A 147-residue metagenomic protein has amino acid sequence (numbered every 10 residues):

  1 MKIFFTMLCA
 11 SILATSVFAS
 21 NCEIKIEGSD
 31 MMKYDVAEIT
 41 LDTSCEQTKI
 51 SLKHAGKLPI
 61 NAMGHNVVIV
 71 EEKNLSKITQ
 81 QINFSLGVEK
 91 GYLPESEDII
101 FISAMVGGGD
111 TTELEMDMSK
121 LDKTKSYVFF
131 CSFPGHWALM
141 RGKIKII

Functional and structural regions predicted by a protein language model:
M1-F5: Positively charged n-region of N-terminal signal peptides that target proteins for export
T15-A19: Sec/Tat signal peptide C-region and signal peptidase I cleavage site
S20, D42-E46, K73-N74, G108 (+2 more regions): A short, structured loop/turn motif at beta-sheet edges
S20-S29, V70-Y92, P134-I147: Extracytoplasmic/periplasmic copper-protein system
N21-Q47, L58: N-terminal edge beta-strand
K33, G87-F101: Short beta-strand and strand-turn-strand segments in soluble, beta-rich domains
K53, L58-I60, F101-I147: Extracellular/periplasmic metallocenter environments
A62-V70: Short Gly/aromatic-enriched secondary-structure transition segments
